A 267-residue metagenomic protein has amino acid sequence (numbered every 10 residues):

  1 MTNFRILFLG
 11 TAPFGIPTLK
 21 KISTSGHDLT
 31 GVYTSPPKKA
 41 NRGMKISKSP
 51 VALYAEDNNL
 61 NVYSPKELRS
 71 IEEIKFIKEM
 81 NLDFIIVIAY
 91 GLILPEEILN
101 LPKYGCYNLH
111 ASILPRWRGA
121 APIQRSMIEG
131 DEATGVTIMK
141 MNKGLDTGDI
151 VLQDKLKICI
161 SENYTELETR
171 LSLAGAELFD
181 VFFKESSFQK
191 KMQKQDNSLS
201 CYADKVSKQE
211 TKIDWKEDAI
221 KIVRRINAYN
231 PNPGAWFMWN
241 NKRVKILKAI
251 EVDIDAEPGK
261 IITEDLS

Functional and structural regions predicted by a protein language model:
M1-G43: N-terminal Rossmann-like dinucleotide-binding module
N3-F4, T24-D28, S35, F84-Y202 (+1 more regions): Donor/substrate-binding cores of folate-linked one-carbon enzymes
I16, K20-T24, K75-K78, E96 (+1 more regions): Amphipathic, non-transmembrane alpha-helical secondary structure
K38-E56: N-terminal beta-loop-helix "entrance" segment that forms/cooperates in small-molecule cofactor or anionic ligand
V62-E73: Glycine-rich, highly charged phosphate/nucleotide-binding loops
I71-N81, N100: Short amphipathic alpha-helix with an adjacent loop that forms part of the alpha/beta core around
N197-S267: Internal anion-binding site segments
